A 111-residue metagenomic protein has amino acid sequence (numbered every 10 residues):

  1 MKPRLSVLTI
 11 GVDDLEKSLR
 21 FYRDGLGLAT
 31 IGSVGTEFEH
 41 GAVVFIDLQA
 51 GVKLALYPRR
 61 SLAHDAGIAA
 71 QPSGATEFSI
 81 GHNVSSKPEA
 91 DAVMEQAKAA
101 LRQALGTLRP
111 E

Functional and structural regions predicted by a protein language model:
M1-L19, E37, E77-H82: N-terminal beta-strand motif that seeds the catalytic metal site of vicinal oxygen chelate
S6, A29-I31, L105-G106: A short, local hydrophobic-aromatic micro-motif
V7, V43-F45, A90: Residue-level detection of beta-strand scaffold positions
G11-L54, R59-S61: Core segments of cupin and vicinal oxygen chelate
D13-E16, E77-E111: Vicinal oxygen chelate
L54, H64, P88-A90: Residue-level signal for secondary-structure boundary sites
D65-A70: Short beta-strand/turn micro-motifs at beta-sheet edges
Q71-A75: Short glycine/proline- and charge-enriched loop/turn segments that cap or connect secondary-structure elements
